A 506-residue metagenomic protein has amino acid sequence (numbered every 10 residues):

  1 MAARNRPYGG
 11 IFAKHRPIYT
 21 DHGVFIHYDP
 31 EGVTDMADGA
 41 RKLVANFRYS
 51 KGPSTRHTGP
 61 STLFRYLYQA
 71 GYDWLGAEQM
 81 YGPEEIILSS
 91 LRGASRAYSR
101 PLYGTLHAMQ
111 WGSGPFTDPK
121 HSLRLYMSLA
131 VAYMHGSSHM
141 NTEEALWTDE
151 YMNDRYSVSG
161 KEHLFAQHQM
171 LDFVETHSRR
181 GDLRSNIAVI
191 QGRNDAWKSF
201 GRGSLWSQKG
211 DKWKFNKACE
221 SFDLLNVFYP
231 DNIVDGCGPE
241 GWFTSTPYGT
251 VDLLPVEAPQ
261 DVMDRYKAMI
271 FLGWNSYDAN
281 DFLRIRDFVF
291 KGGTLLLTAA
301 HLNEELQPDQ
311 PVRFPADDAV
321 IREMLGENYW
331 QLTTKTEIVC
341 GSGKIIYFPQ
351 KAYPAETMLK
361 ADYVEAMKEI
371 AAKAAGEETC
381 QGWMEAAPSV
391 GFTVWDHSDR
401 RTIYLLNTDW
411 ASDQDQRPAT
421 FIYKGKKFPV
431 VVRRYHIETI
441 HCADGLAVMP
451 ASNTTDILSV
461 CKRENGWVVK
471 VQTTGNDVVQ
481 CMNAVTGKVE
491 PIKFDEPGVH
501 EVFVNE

Functional and structural regions predicted by a protein language model:
M1-G23, T142-A166, G192-D195, L297-T336: Aromatic- and carboxylate-enriched substrate-binding clefts and catalytic-loop regions of carbohydrate-active enzymes
M1-T148, P247-T250, L254-E257, Y277: Catalytic-core regions of glycoside hydrolase
S61-T62, Q79-E84, W147-D149, R193-R202 (+4 more regions): Short acidic, S/G/P-rich loop/turn micro-motifs used as interaction or catalytic elements
R65, S95, P101-K161, R184-Q208 (+1 more regions): Aromatic/acidic polysaccharide-binding cleft in carbohydrate-active enzymes
G76, D264-W274: Short, well-ordered secondary-structure micro-motifs within conserved domains or adaptor modules
Y156-L183, W383-A387, A451-N453: Short N-terminal or domain-adjacent regulatory/targeting segments
F165-Y266: Aromatic-Pro/Gly-enriched surface loop or interdomain linker that acts as a lid/target-recognition segment
L272-T474, V478-V485, V489, V504: A conserved amphipathic helix/loop scaffold that creates a polar/acidic microenvironment used either to coordinate
